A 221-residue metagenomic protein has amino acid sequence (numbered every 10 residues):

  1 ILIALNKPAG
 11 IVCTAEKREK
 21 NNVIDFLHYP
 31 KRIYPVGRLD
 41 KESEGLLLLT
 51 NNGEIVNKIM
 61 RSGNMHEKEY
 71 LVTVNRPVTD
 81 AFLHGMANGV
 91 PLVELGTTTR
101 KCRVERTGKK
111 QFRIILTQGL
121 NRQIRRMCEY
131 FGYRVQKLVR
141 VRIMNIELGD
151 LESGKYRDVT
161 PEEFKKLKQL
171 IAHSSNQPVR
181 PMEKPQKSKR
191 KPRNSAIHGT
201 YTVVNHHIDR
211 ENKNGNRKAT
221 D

Functional and structural regions predicted by a protein language model:
I1-D221: Basic, flexible Lys/Arg- and Gly-enriched helix-loop patches that mediate nucleic-acid binding at interfaces with rRNA
